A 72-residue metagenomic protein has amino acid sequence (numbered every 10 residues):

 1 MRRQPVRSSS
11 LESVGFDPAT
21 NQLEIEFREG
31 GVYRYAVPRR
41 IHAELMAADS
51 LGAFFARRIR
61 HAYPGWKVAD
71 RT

Functional and structural regions predicted by a protein language model:
M1-T72: Acidic/histidine-enriched, beta-strand-rich ligand/metal-binding domains
